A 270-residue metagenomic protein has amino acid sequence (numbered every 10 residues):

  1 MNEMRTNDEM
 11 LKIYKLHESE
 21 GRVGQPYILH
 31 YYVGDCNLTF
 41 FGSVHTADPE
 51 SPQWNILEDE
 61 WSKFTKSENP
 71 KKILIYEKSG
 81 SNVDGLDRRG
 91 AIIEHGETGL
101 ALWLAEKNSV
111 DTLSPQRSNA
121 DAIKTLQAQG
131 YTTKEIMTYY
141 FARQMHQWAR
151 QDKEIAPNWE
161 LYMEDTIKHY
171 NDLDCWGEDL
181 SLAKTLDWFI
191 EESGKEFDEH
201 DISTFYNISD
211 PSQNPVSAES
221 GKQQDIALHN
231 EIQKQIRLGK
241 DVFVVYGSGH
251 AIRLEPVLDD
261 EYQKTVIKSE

Functional and structural regions predicted by a protein language model:
N2-D87, A91: Zymogen propeptides
F40-G42, F243-Y246: Short hydrophobic beta-strand that contains or immediately precedes a catalytic carboxylate
F41, P115-R117, I267-E270: Conserved beta-strand termini and adjacent loop/short-helix elements that scaffold enzyme active sites in alpha/beta
E68, Q235-K240: Glycine-rich phosphate-binding loop signature in dinucleotide/nucleotide-binding domains
E77-V83, Q116-D121, S248-H250: Short beta-alpha junction loops
G85-R237, V257: Hydrophobic, often amphipathic alpha-helical segments used for membrane interaction and targeting
G249-E270: C-terminal domain-boundary segment and adjacent tail
